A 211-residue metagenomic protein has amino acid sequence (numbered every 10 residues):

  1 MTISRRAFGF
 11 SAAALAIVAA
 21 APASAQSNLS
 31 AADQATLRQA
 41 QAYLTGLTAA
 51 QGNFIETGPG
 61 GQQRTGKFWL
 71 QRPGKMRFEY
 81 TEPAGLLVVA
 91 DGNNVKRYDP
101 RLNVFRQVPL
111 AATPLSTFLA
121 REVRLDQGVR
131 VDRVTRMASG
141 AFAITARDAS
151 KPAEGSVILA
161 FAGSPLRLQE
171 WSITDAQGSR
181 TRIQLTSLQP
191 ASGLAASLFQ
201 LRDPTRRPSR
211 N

Functional and structural regions predicted by a protein language model:
R5-G9: N-terminal export leaders
A12-V18: Bacterial N-terminal signal peptides
A20-P22: N-terminal signal peptide c-region/cleavage motif recognized by signal peptidases
A42-P59: A short, Trp-centered hydrophobic/proline-enriched beta-strand micro-motif
L47-A49, Q63-T65, Q71-P73, P83 (+5 more regions): Extracytoplasmic
K67-T117, T181-R182, S187: An acidic-aromatic
Q127-R130, R136-N211: Gly/Pro-enriched, hydrophobic low-complexity segments that function as extracytoplasmic propeptides/linkers
